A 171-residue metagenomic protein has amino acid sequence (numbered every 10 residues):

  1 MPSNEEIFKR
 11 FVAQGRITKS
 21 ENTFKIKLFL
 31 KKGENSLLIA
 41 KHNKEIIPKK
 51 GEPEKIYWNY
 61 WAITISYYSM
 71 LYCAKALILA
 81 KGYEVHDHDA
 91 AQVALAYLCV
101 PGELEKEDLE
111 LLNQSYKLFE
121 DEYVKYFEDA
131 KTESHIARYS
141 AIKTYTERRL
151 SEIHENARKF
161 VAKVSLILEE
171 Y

Functional and structural regions predicted by a protein language model:
M1-Y171: Terminal alpha-helical segments
